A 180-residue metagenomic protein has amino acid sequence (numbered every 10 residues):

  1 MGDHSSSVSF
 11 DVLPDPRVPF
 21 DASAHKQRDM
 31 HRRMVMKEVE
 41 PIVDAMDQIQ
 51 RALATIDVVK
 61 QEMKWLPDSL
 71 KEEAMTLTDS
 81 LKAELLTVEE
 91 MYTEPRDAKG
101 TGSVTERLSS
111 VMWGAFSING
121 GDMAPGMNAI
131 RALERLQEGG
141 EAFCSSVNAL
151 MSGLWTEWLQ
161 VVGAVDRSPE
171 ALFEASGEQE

Functional and structural regions predicted by a protein language model:
G2-S5: Short, exposed coil/turn segments at beta-strand boundaries within extracellular/luminal domains
S7-D44: Low-complexity, Pro/Ser/Thr- and charge-rich linker/hinge segments at domain boundaries
V8-F10, P41-E180: Mature extracytoplasmic or organellar-lumen-exposed domains after removal of signal/transit peptides
